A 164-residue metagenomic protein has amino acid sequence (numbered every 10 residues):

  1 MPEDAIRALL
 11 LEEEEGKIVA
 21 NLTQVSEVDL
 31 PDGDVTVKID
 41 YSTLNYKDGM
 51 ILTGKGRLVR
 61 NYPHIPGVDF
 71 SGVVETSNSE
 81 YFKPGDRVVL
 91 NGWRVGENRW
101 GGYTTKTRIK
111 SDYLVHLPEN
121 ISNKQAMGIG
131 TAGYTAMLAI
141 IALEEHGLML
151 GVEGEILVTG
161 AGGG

Functional and structural regions predicted by a protein language model:
M1-L10: Eukaryotic N-terminal low-complexity, Ser/Thr- and Lys/Arg-rich leader segments that predominantly function as
D4, P31-G33, P84, K110 (+1 more regions): Residue-level preference for short coil/turn positions at secondary-structure junctions
G16-S26, K55: Short glycine/threonine/proline-enriched tight-turn/helix- or strand-capping micro-motif at secondary-structure
L22-E27, S71-V73, K106-R108, L114: Conserved hydrophobic/aromatic beta-strand scaffold that supports enzyme active sites
V28-L44, K55-V95, G101: Glycine-rich beta-strand-centered segment in the early N-terminal region that forms part of a ligand/cofactor-binding
K47-T53: Cytochrome P450 core scaffold surrounding the K-helix E-X-X-R motif and the conserved "meander" helix-loop region
N91-L157: NAD(P)H dinucleotide-binding glycine-rich loop of Rossmann-like/cofactor-binding domains, especially the beta1-alpha1
G162: N-terminal Rossmann NAD(P)H-binding glycine-rich loop of SDR-like oxidoreductase domains
